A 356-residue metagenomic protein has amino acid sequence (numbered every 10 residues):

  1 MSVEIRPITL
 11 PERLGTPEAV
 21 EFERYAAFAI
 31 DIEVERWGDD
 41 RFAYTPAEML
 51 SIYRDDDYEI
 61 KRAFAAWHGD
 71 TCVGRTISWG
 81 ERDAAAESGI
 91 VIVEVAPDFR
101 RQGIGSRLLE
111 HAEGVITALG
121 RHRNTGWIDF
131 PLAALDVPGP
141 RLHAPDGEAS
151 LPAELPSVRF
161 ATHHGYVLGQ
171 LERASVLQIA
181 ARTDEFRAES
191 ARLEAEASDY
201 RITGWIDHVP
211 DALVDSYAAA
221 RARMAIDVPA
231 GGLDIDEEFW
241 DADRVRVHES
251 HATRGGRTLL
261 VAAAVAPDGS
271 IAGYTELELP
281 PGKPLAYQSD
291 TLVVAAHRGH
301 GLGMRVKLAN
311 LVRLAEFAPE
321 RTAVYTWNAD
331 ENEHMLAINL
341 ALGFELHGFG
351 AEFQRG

Functional and structural regions predicted by a protein language model:
M1-E59, A65, C72, E196-D243: Short amphipathic alpha-helix that is part of the acyltransferase structural core
S2-R6, L10, E110-D211, G350-F353: Acyl-donor-binding surface of acyltransferase catalytic domains
E12-L14, A29-A144, V265-P267, I271-V294 (+1 more regions): Conserved donor-binding loop and adjoining core beta-sheet/short helix segment in diverse acyl/aminoacyl transferases
A65, A263-A264, V324-A329: Extended hydrophobic secondary-structure segments that form protein cores and membrane-embedded regions
R101-T117, V293, G299-V312, A337 (+1 more regions): Conserved acetyl-CoA-binding loop-helix of GNAT-fold acetyltransferases
R121, P319-R321: Short, high-confidence coil segments that cap the C-terminus of an alpha-helix and link into the following beta-strand
F186, V228-L233, A242-V261, P267 (+7 more regions): Amphipathic alpha-helical hairpins
